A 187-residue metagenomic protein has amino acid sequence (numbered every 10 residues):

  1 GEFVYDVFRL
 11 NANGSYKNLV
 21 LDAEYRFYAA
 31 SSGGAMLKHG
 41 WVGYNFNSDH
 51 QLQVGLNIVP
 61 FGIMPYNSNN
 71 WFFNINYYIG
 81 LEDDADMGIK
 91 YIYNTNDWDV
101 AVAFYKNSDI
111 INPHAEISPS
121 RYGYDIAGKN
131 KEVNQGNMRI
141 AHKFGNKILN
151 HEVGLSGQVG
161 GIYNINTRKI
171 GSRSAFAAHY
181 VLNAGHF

Functional and structural regions predicted by a protein language model:
G1-I110, A141-N146: Outer membrane beta-barrel
E2-V4, A30-L37, Y78-D83, I117 (+2 more regions): Replace "Gram-negative outer membrane beta-barrel proteins" with "bacterial and organellar outer membrane beta-barrel
Q51-Q53, Q135, Q158: Residue-identity detector for glutamine
D86-G88, V133-N137, A175-A177: Short hydrophobic/aromatic beta-strand or adjacent loop that forms the aromatic wall/cage of a ligand/substrate-binding
A101, N112-K143, L149-S156: Internal alpha/beta core interface subdomains
H142-F187: Detector for outer-membrane/organellar transmembrane beta-barrel domains, recognizing the amphipathic beta-strand
